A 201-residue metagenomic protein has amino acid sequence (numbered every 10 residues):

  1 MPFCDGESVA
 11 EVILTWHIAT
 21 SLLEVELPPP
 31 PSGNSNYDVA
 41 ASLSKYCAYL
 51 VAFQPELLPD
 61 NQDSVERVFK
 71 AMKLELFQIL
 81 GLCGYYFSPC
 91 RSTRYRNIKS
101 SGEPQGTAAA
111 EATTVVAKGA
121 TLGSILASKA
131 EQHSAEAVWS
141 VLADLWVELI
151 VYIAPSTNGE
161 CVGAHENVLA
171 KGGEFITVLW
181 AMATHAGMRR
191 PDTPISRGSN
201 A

Functional and structural regions predicted by a protein language model:
M1-A201: Extended, charged interaction scaffolds in large complex subunits
